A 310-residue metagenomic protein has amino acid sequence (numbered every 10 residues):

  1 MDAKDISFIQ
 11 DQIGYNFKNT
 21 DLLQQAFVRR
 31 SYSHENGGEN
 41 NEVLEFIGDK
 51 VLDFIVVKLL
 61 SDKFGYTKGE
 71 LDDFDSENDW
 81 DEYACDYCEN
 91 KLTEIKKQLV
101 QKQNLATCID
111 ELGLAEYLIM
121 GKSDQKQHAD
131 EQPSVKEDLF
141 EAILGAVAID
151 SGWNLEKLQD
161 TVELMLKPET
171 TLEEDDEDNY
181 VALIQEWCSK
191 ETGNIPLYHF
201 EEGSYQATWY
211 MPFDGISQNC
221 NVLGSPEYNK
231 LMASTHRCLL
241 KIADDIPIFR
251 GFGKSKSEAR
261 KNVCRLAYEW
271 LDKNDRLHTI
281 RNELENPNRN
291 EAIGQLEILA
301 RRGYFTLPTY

Functional and structural regions predicted by a protein language model:
M1-Y310: Double-stranded RNA-binding/processing signature
